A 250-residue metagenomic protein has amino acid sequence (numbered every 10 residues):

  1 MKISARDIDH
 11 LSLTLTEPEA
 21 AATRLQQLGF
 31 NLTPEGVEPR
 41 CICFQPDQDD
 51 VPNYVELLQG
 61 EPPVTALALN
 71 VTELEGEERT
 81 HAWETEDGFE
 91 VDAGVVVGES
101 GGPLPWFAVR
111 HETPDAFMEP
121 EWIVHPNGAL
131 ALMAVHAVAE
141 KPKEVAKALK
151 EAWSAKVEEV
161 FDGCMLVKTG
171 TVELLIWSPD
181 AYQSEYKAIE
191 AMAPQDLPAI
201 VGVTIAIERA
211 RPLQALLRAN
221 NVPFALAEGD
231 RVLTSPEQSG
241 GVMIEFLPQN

Functional and structural regions predicted by a protein language model:
M1-D9, L13-T33, C43-N250: Glyoxalase I/VOC metalloenzyme domain signal
E38-C41: Fe(II)/2-oxoglutarate oxygenase catalytic core
